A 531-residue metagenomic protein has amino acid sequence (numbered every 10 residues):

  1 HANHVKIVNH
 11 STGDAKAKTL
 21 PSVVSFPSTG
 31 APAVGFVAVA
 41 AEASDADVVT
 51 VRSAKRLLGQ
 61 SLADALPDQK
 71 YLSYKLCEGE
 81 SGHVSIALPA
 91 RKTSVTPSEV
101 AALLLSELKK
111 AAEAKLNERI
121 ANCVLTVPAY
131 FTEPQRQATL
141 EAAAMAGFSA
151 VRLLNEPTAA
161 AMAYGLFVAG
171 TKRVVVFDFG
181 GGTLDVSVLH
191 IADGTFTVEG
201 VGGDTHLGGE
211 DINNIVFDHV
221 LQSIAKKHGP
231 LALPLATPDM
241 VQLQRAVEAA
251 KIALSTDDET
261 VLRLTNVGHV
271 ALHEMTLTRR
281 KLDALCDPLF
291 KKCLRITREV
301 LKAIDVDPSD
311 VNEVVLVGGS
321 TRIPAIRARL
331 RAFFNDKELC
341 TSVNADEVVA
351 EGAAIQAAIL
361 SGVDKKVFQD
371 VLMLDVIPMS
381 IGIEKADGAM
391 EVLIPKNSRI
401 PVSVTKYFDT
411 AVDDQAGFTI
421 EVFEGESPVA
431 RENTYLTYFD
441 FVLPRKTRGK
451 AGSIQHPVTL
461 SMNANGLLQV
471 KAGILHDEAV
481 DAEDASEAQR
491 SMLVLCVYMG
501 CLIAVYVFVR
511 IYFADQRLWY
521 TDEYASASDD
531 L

Functional and structural regions predicted by a protein language model:
H1-L66, K75-E80, P89-S98, A102-L103 (+1 more regions): Oxyanion-binding/catalytic loops of NTP- or PPi-dependent enzymes
Q69-K70: N-terminal, intrinsically disordered, highly charged
